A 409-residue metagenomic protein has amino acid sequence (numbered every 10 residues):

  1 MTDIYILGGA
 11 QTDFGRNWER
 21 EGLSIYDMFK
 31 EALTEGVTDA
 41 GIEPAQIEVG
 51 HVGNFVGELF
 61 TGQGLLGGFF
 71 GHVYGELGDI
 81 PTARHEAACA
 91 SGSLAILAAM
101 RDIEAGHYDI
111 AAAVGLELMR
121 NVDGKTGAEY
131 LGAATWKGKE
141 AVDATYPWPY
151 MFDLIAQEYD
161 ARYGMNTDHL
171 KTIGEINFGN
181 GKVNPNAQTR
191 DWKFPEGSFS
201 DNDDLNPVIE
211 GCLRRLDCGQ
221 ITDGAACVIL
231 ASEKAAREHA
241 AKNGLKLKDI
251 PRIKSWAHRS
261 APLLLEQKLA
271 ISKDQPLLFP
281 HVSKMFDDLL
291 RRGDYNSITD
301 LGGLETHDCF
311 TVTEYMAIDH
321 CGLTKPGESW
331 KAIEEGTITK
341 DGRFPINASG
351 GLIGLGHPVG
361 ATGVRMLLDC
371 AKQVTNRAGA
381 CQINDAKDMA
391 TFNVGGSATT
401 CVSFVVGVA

Functional and structural regions predicted by a protein language model:
M1-C89, A98, I155-T167, Q188-T189 (+7 more regions): Conserved active-site "lid/cap" helical segment
M1-Y26, G138, T172, P207-K284 (+6 more regions): Condensing-enzyme catalytic core mediating Claisen C-C bond formation in acyl metabolism
S24-E31, I42-A45, T61, L65 (+13 more regions): Conserved active-site and cofactor/substrate-binding residues in soluble primary-metabolism enzymes
P44-N54, P81-A87, A111-L116, D168-I176 (+5 more regions): Beta-strand segments within the central parallel beta-sheet cores of soluble alpha/beta enzyme folds
G57-L65, P262-A270, D308-K331, P358 (+1 more regions): Short glycine/threonine-rich loop-to-helix capping motif typified by GTGT followed within a few residues by an Asp-Pro
G57-V114, L118-M151, W192-Q220, A261-L263 (+2 more regions): Conserved catalytic cysteine-centered active-site region of acyl-thioester-dependent Claisen-condensing enzymes
E86-E117, P149-P185, V228-A235, P358-A378: Active-site-proximal alpha-helical scaffold in enzymes
T167-G174, V183-P185, E196-G197, D203-N206 (+1 more regions): Acidic-enriched catalytic cores of C-N bond-cleaving enzymes acting on peptides and small amides
